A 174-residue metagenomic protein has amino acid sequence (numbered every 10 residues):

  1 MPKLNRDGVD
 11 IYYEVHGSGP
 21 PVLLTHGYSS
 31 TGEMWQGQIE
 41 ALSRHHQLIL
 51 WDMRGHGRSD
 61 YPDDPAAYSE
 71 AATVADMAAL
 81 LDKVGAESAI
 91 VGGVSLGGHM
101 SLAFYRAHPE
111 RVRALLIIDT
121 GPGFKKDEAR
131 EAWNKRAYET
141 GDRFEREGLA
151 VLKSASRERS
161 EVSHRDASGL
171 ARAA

Functional and structural regions predicted by a protein language model:
N5-A66: Conserved HGGG/HGGXW glycine-rich cap/lid loop of the alpha/beta-hydrolase fold
R44-H45, E87, E147: Structured helix-beta-strand junction loops
A71-A89: Conserved acidic catalytic loop of the alpha/beta-hydrolase fold
V91-G93, I118: Short beta-strand immediately N-terminal to the catalytic nucleophile in serine-hydrolase-like folds
G93, G97, S101: Gly/Ala-rich beta-loop-alpha elbow adjacent to hydrolase catalytic centers
L102, R106-A107, V112-F144: Flexible "cap/lid" loop of the alpha/beta hydrolase fold
D127-A132, R143-A174: Conserved alpha/beta-hydrolase catalytic His-Asp/Glu region
